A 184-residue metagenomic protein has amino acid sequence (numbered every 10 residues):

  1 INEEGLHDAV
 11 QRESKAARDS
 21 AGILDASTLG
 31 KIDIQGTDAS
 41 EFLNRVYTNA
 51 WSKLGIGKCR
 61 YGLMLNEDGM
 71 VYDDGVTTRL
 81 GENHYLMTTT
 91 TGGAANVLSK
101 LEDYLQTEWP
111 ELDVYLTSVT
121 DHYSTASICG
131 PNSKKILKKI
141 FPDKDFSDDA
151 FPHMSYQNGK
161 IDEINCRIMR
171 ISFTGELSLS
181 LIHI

Functional and structural regions predicted by a protein language model:
I1-I182: Glycine/proline-enriched, intrinsically flexible loops and inter-domain linkers
